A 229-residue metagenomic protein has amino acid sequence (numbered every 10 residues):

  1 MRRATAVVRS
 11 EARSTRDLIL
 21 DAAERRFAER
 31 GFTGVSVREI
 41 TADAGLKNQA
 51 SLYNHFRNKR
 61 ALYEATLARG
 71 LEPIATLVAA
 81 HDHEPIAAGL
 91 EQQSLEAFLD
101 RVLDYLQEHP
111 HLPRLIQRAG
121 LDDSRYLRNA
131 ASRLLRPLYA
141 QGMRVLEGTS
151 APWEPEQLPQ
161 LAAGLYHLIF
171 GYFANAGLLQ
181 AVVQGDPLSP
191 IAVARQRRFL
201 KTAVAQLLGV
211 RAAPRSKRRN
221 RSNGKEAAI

Functional and structural regions predicted by a protein language model:
M1-S14, R25, D82, A212-I229: N-terminal intrinsically disordered/low-complexity leader segments
T15-E24, I40, T66-I74, V78 (+1 more regions): Generic hydrophobic, amphipathic alpha-helix propensity
L18, R26-A61, A65: Helix-turn-helix
A44-S51, A79, Y172-Q196: Short, flexible, glycine-rich and Lys/Arg-enriched loop motifs at helix boundaries that contact anionic partners
A65, A79-L112, S150-L165: Hydrophobic alpha-helical connector segments
A75-V78, S124-A151, P159-Q160, V193-T202: Amphipathic alpha-helical packing segments from all-alpha helical-bundle domains
L106-S132, A174-Q184: Amphipathic alpha-helical segments used for helix-helix packing
P155-L179, I191-Q206: Hydrophobic alpha-helical segments that form the core of small-molecule binding pockets and/or dimer interfaces
